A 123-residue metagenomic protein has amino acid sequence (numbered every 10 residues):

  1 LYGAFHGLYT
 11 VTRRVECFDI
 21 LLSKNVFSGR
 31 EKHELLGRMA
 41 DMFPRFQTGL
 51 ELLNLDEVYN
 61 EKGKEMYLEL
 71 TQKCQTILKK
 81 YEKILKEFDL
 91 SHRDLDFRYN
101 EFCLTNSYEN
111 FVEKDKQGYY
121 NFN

Functional and structural regions predicted by a protein language model:
L1-V26: Post-HExxH zinc-binding segment in Zn-dependent metallohydrolases
V26-N123: Long, compositionally biased intrinsically disordered regions
